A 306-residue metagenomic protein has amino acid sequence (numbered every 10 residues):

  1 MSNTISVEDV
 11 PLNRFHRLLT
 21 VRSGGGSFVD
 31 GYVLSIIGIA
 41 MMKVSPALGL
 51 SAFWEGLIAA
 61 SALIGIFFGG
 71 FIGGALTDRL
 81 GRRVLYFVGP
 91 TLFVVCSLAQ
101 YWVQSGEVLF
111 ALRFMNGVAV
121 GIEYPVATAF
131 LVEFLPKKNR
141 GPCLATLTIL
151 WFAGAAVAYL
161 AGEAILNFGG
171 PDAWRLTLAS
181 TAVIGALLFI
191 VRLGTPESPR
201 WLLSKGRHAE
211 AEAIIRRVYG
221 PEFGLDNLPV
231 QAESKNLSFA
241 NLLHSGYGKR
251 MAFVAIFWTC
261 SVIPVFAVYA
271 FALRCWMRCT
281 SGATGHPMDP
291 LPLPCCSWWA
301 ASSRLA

Functional and structural regions predicted by a protein language model:
M1-A306: Transmembrane-helix signature of 12-pass secondary carriers
